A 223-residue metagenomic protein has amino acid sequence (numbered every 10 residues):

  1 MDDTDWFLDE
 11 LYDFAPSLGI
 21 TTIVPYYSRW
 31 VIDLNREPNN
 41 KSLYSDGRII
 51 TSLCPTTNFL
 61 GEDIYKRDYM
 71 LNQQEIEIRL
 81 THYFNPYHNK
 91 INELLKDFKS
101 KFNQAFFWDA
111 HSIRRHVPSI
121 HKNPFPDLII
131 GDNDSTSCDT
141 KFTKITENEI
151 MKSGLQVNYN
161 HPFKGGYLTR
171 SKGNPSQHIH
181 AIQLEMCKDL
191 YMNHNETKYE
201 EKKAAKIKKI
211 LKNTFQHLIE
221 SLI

Functional and structural regions predicted by a protein language model:
M1-F107, S112-I223: N-terminal catalytic or cofactor-binding beta/alpha core of small enzyme domains
